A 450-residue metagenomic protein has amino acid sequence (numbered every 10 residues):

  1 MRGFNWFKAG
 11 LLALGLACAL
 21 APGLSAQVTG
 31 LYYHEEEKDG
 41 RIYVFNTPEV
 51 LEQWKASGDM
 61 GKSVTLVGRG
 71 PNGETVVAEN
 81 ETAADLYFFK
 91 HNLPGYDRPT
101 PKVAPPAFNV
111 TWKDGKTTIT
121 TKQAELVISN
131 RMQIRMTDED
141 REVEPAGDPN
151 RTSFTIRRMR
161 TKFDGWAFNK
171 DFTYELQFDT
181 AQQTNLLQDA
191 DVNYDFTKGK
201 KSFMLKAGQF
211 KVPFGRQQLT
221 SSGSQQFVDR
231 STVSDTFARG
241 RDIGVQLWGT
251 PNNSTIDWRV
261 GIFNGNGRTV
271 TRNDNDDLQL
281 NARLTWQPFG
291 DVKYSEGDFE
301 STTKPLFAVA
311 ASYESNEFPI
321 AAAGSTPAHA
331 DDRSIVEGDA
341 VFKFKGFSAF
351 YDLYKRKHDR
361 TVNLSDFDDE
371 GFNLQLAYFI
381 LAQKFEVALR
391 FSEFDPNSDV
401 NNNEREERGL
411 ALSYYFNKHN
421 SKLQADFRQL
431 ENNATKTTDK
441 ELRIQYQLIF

Functional and structural regions predicted by a protein language model:
M1-W6: N-terminal secretory signal peptides that target proteins for export/translocation
A9-G23: Bacterial N-terminal signal peptides
L24-K102: Intrinsically disordered, low-complexity linkers and terminal regions that flank or interleave Cys/His-based
K38-D39, T121, F344: Structural motif
P101-K116: Short coil-to-helix leader/linker segments, especially the first N-terminal amphipathic alpha-helix with its helix
V103-P105, R141, G147, Y194 (+3 more regions): Outer-membrane beta-barrel pore domains
D114-R268, N273-D291, S301-P305, F367-N397 (+1 more regions): Outer membrane beta-barrel
